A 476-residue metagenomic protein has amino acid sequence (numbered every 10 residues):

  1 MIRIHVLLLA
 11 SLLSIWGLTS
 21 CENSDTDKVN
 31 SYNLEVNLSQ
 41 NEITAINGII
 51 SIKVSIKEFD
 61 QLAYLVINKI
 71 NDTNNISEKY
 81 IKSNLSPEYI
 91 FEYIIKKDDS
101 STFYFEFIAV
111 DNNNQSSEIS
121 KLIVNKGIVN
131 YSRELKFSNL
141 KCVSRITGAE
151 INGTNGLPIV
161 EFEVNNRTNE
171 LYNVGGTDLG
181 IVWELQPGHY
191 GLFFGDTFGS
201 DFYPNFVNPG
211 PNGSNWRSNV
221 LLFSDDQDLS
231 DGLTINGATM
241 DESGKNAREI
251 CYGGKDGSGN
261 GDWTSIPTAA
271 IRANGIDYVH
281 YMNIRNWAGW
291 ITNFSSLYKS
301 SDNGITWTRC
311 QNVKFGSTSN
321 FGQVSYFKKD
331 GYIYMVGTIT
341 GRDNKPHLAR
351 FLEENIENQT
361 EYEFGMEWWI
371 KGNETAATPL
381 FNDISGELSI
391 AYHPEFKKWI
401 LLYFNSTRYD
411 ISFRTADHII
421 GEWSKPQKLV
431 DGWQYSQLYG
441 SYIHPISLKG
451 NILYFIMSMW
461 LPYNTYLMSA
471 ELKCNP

Functional and structural regions predicted by a protein language model:
S14-E42, S120-L122, I128-Y131: Bacterial Sec-dependent N-terminal signal peptides
A63, S101-F105, N451: Exposed beta-strand face motif in extracellular beta-rich ectodomains
I94-T102: Surface-exposed, short loops/turns at beta-strand junctions within beta-sandwich domains
V129-A273, V279-M282: N-terminal regions that are enriched for targeting/export leaders and immediately downstream pro/stem segments
W183-Y203, G261-G289, Q323-F351, L388-H393 (+4 more regions): Hydrophobic core segments of beta-strands in well-ordered, beta-rich domains
N205-L229, T292-N303, P346-E354, S412-H418 (+1 more regions): Beta-propeller blade signature
G421-S447: Conserved blade-ending motifs and adjacent loop-strand segments that build the rim/top face of beta-propeller domains
